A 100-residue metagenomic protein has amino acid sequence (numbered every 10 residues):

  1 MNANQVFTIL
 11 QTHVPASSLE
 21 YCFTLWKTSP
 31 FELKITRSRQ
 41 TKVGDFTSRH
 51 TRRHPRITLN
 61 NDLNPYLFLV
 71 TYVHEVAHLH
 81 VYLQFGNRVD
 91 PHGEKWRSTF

Functional and structural regions predicted by a protein language model:
M1-V70, L79-F100: Active-site-proximal or metal-binding-adjacent scaffold patches in catalytic folds
E75: Walker B catalytic acidic pair
